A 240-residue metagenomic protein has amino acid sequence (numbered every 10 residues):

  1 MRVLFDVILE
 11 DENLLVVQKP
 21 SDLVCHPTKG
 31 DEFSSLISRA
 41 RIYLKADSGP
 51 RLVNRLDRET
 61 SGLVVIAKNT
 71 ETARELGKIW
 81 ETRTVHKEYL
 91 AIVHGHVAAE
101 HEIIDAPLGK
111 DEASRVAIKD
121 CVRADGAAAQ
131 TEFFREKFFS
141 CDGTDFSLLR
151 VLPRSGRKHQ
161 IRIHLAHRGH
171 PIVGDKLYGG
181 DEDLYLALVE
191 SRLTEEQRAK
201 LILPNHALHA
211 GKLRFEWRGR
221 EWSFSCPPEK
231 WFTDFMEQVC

Functional and structural regions predicted by a protein language model:
M1-L9, P20, C141-G143, H164-C240: Pseudouridine synthases involved in rRNA/tRNA modification
M1-Q130, K137-G143, P227-C240: RNA pseudouridine synthases
K68, P153, F224: Small/polar loops that bind or transfer phosphate-bearing groups
L76, R157-L165: Short beta-strand segments enriched for Tyr within beta-sheet-rich domains, predominantly fibronectin type III
A129, D145-S147, H209: Exposed loop/turn and edge beta-strand positions of beta-sandwich/beta-sheet ligand-binding modules
L149-V151: Short histidine-centered loop motifs in beta-beta connectors
R154-R157, P228-K230: Short solvent-exposed strand/turn elements
